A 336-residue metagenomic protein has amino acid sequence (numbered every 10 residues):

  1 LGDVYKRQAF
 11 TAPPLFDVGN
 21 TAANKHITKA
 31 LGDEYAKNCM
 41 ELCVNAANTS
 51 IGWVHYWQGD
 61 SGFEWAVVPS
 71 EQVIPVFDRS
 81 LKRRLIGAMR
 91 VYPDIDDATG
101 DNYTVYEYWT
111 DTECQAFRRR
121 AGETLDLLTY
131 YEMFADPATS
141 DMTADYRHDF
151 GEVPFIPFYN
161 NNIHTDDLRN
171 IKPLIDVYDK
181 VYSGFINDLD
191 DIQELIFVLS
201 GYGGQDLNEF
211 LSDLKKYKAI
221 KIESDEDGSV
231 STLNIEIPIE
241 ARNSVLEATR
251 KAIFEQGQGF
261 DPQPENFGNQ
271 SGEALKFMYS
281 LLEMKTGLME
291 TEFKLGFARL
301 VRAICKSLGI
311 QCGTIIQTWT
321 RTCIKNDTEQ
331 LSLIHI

Functional and structural regions predicted by a protein language model:
G2-Y5, H335-I336: Short, small-residue-biased leader/transition segments that mark boundaries at the very start of proteins
T28-M40, V67-S70: Short linear interaction motifs
A36, N48, G52-V54: Aromatic- and glycine-enriched beta-alpha-beta binding-site module
N38-L42, I186-D190, P238-E329: C-terminal amphipathic alpha-helical
W53-F158: Extended, regular secondary-structure scaffolds
D136-G272, F277: Extended, charged amphipathic alpha-helical segments
L331-L333: Assembly-interface segments of oligomeric complexes
